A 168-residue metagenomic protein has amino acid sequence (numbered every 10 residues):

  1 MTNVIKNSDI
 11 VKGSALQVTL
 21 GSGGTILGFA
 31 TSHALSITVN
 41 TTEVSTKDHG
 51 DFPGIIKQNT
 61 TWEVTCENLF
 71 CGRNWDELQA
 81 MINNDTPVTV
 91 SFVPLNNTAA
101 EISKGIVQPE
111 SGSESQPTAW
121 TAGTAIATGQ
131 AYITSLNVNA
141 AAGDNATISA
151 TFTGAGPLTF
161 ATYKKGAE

Functional and structural regions predicted by a protein language model:
M1-E168: Signature of extracytoplasmic/envelope-associated structural regions
